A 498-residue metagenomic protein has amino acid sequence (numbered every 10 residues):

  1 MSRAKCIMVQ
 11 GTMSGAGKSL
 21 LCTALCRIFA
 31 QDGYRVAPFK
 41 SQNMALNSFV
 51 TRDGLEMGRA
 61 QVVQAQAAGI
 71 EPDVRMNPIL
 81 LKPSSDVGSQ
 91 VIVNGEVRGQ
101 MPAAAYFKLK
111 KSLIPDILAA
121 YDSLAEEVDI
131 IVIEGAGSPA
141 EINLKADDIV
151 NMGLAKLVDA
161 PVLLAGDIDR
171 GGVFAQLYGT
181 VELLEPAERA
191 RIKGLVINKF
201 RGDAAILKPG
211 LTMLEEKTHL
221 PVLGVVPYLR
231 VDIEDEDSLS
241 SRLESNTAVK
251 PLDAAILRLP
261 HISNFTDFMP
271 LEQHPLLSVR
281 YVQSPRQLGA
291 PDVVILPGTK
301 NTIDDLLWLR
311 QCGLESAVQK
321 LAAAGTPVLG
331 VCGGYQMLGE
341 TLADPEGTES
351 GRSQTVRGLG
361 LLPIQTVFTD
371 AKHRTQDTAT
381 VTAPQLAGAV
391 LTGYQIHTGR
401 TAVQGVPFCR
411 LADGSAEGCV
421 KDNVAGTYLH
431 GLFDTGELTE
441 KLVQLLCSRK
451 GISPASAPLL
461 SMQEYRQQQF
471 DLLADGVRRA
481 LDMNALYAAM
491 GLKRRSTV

Functional and structural regions predicted by a protein language model:
M1-A322, P327, D344-G347, D370-A371 (+1 more regions): Flexible phosphate-sensing "switch/lid" loops adjacent to ATP/NTP-binding sites across phosphate-transfer
C332: Catalytic nucleophile serine of serine hydrolases, specifically the conserved "nucleophile elbow" pentapeptide
M337: Conserved catalytic-site region of short-chain dehydrogenase/reductase
T348-T375: Conserved P-loop NTPase catalytic core
